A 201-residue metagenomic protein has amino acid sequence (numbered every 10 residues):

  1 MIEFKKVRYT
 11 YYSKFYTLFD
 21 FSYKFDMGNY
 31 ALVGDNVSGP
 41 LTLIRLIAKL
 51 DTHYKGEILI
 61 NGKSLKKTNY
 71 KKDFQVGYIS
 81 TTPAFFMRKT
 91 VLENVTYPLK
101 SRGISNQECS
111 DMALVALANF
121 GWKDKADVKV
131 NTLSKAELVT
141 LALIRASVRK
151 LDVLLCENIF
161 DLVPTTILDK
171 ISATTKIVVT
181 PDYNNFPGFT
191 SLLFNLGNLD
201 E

Functional and structural regions predicted by a protein language model:
F4-R8, K14-G28, G56: Conserved beta-strand
Y12, T96-E108, N119: ABC-type ATPase nucleotide-binding domains, specifically the catalytic core motifs of the NBD
A48: Helix-to-loop junction immediately C-terminal to a conserved catalytic motif
G56-K67, K71-K72: Conserved ABC transporter NBD signature motif
T82, K89-S101: Q-loop/switch helix immediately C-terminal to the Walker
A116-S134: Conserved ABC nucleotide-binding domain
L143: Hydrophobic anchor residue at the start of the ABC signature
